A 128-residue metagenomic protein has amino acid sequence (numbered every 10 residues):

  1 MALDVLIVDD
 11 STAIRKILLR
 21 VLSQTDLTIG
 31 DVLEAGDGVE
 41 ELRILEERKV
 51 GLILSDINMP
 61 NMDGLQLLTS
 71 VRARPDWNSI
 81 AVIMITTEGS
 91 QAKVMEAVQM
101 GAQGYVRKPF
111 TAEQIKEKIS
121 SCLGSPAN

Functional and structural regions predicted by a protein language model:
T12-L33: Two-component/phosphorelay signaling modules centered on CheY-like receiver
E34-R43, G64: Helix N-cap/capping motif at the beta->alpha junctions
R43, L65-N78: Short amphipathic alpha-helix used as the core "switch/output" element in two-component signaling
L54-D56: Active-site T/S-Asp motif of two-component receiver
M59: Receiver (REC) domain active-site loop signature in two-component systems and cognate sites in sensor histidine kinases
Q66, G89-G104: Alpha4 helix (beta4-alpha4-beta5 surface) of REC/receiver domains from two-component response regulators
F110-I119: C-terminal output helix
